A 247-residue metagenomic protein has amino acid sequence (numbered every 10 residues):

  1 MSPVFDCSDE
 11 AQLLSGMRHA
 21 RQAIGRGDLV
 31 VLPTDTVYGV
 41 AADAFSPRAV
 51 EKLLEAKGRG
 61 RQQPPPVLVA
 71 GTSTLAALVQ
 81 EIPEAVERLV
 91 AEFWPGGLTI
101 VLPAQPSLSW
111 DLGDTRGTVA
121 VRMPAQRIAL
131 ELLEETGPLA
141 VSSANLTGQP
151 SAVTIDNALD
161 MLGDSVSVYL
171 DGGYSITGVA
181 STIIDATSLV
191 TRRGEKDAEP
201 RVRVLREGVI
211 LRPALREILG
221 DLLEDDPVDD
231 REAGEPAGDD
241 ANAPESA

Functional and structural regions predicted by a protein language model:
M1-A247: Active-site-adjacent structural elements in enzyme catalytic cores
